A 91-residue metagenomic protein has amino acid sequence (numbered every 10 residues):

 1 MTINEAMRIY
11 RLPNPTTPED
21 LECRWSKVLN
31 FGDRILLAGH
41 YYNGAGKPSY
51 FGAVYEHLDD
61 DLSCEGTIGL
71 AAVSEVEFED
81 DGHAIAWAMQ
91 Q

Functional and structural regions predicted by a protein language model:
M1-R34: Negatively charged, low-complexity tracts enriched in Asp/Glu with abundant Ser/Thr
I3, I35, Y50, D81-I85: Short, intrinsically disordered, low-complexity terminal segments
E5, I9, E56, W87-Q91: Compositionally biased non-globular segments, especially hydrophobic aliphatic-rich helices of signal peptides
L21-R24, V28-E75: Acidic, low-complexity, intrinsically disordered interaction modules
G66-Q91: Short, compact, well-ordered microdomains
